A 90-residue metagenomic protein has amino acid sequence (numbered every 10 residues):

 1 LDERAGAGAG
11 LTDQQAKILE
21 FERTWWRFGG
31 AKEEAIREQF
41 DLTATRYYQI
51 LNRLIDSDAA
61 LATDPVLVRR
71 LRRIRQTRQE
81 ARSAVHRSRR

Functional and structural regions predicted by a protein language model:
L1-R4, R90: Intrinsic-disorder signal
E3-K17: Short, Lys/Arg-enriched anionic-surface-contact patches
K17-R72: Amphipathic, hydrophobic secondary-structure cores in small proteins
L67-R89: Intrinsically disordered, low-complexity basic tails/linkers immediately adjacent to helix-turn-helix/homeobox/MYB/SANT
